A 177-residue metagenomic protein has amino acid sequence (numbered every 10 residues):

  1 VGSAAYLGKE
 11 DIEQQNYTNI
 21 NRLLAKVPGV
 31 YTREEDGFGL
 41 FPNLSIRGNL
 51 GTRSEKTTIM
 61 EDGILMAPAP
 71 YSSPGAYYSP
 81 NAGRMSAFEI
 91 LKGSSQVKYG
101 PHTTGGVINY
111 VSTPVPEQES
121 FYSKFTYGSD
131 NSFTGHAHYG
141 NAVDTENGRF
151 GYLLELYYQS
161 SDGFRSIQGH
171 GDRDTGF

Functional and structural regions predicted by a protein language model:
V1-Q15, L40-N43, T57: N-terminal periplasmic "start-of-domain" segments of outer-membrane beta-barrel proteins
I12, L24, F88-E89, I108-Y110: Non-catalytic regulatory/gating segments with a bias toward low-complexity or hydrophobic composition
N21-I64, P68: Extracytoplasmic beta-strand/coil segments of soluble accessory domains associated with Gram-negative outer-membrane
N43-S45, A87, K92, V107 (+3 more regions): Membrane-embedded beta-strand positions in outer-membrane beta-barrel channels/transporters
I46-L50, E61-G63, K92, S112-P114 (+1 more regions): Flexible glycine-/small-residue-rich
I64-K92: Short acidic/polar hinge/loop motifs at secondary-structure boundaries that mediate gating or recognition
N81, H102-T104, T126, N131-G135 (+1 more regions): Residues that define the transmembrane beta-barrel architecture of outer-membrane proteins
Q96, N109, E117-Q118, K124-T126 (+1 more regions): Periplasmic-side early beta-strands and strand-to-turn transitions of outer-membrane beta-barrels
